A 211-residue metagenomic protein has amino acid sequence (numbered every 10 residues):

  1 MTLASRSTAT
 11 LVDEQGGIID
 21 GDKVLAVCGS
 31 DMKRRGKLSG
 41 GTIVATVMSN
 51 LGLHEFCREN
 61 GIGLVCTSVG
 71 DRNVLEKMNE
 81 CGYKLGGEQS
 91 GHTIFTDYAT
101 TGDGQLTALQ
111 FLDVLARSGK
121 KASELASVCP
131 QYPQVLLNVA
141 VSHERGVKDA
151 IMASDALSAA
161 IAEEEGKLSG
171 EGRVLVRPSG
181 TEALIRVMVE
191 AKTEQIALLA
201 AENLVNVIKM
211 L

Functional and structural regions predicted by a protein language model:
L3-S5, L11-V12, G17, R34-L211: Phosphate-binding and adjacent anionic-ligand microenvironments
D20: DNA breakage-rejoining catalytic core of tyrosine-based enzymes
L25-V27: Extended, compositionally biased non-globular segments that define protein topology
